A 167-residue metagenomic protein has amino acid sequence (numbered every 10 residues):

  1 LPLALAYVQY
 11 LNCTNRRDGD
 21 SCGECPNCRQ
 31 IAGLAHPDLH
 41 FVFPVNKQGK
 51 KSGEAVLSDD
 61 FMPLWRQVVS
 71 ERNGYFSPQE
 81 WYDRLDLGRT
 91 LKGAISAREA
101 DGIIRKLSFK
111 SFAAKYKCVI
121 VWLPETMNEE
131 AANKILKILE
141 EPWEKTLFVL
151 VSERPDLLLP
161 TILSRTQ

Functional and structural regions predicted by a protein language model:
L1-E130: Clamp-loader machinery-focused feature within the broader ASCE/P-loop NTPase space
K51, P160-T161: Short glycine-/acidic-enriched loop or helix-start segments at secondary-structure transitions that form or flank
R105, K137, S164: Conserved adenine-binding aromatic site and its adjacent loop/helix in ATP-hydrolyzing domains
K117-C118, W122-L147, R154: Conserved Walker B catalytic segment
D156-L158: Conserved H-loop
T161-Q167: A short helix-turn-beta junction within AAA+ P-loop NTPase domains corresponding to the substrate/partner-engaging
